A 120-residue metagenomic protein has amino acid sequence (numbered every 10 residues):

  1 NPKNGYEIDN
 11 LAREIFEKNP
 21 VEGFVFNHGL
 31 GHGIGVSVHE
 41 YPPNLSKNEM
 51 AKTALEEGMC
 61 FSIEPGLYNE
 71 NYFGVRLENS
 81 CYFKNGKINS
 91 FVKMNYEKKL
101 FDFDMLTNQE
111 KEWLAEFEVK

Functional and structural regions predicted by a protein language model:
N1-P42, T53-M59: Active-site cores enriched in adjacent His and Asp/Glu residues with nearby glycine-rich loops that coordinate divalent
G31, S37-K120: Charged, cofactor-coupling segments
